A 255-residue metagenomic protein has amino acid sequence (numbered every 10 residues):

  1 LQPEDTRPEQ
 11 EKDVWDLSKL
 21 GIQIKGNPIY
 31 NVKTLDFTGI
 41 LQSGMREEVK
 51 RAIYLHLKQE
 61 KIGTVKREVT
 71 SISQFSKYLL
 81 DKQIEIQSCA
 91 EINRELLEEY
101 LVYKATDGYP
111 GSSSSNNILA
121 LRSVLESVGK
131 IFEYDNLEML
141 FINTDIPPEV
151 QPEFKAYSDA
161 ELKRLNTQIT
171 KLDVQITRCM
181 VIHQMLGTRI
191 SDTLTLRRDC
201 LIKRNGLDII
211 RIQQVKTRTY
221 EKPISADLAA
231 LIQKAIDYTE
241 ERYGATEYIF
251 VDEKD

Functional and structural regions predicted by a protein language model:
L1-F141, Q168-K171, V181-I182: Charge-rich, intrinsically disordered N-terminal extensions that act as flexible nucleic-acid engagement or regulatory
N31-Q42, R46, D145-N166, Q214-V215 (+1 more regions): C-terminal non-catalytic scaffold/interaction domains in large multidomain proteins
R94-E98, L162, V174-T177, I209-Q213: Internal alpha-helical scaffold/solenoid segments in large eukaryotic proteins
A105, E133-N136, R164-L165, L194 (+1 more regions): Catalytic cores of nucleotide-enabled group-transfer and carboxylate-activating enzymes in metabolic and assembly-line
I118, R122-I131, R204, Q214-D255: Basic, alpha-helical nucleic-acid-contacting "clamp/cap" segments
F132, H183-R204: Short, charged phosphate-coordinating catalytic segments
P147-T170, G206, Y238-D255: Intrinsic, low-complexity N-terminal interaction/targeting segments
A160-I190: Basic, Lys/Arg- and aromatic-enriched nucleic-acid-binding interface segment
